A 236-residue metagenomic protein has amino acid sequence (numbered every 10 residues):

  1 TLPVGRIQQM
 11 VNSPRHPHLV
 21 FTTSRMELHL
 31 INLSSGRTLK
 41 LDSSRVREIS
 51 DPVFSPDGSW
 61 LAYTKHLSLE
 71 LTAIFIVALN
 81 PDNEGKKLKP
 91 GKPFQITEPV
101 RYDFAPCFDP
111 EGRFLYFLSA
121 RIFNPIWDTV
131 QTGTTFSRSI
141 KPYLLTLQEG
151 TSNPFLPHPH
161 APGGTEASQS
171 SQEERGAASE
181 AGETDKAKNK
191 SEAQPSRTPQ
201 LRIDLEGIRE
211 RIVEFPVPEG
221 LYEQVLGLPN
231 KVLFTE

Functional and structural regions predicted by a protein language model:
T1, P199-P218: A short helix->beta-strand "capping" segment at the edge of beta-propeller domains
T1-I7, P14-S35, D42-I49, P56-F75 (+4 more regions): A flexible loop/linker signature enriched in serine peptidases of the S9 family
V11, V53, C107, P216 (+1 more regions): Conserved beta-strand position repeated across blades of beta-propeller domains
S35-L39, D82-K92, T151-N153, I203-E210: Beta-strand initiation motifs
R47-E48, F94-P106, V213-E223: Conserved blade-ending motifs and adjacent loop-strand segments that build the rim/top face of beta-propeller domains
L226-E236: Segments forming glycine/polar-rich beta-alpha architectures that bind adenosine-containing cofactors
